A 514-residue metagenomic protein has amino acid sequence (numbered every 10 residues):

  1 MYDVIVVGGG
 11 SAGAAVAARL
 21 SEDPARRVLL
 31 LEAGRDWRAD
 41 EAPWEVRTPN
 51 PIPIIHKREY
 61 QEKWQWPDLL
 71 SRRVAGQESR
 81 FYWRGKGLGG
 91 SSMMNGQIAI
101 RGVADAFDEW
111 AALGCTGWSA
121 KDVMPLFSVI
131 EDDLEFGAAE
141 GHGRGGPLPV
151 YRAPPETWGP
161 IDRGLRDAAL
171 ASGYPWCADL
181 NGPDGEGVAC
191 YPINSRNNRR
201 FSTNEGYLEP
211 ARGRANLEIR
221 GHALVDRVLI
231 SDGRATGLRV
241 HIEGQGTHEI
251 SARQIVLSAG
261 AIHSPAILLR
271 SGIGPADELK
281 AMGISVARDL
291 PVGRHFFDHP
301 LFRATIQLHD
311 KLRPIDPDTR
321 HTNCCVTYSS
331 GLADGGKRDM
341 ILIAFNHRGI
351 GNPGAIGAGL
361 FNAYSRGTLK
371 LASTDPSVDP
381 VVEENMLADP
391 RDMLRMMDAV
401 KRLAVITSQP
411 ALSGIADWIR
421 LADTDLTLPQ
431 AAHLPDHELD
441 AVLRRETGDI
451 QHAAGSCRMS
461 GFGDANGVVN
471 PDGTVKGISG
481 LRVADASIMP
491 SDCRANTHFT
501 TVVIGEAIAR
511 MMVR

Functional and structural regions predicted by a protein language model:
M1-R514: N-terminal redox-cofactor-binding region of secreted/periplasmic oxidoreductases
